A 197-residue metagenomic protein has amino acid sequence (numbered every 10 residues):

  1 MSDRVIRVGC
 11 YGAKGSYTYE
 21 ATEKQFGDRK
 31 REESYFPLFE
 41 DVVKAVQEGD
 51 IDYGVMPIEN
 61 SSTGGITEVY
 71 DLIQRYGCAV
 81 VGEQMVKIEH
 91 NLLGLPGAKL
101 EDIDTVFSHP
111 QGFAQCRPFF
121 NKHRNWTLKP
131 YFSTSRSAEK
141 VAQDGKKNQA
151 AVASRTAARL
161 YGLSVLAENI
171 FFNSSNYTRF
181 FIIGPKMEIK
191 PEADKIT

Functional and structural regions predicted by a protein language model:
M1-T197: Domain-level signature for soluble enzymes in the chorismate/prephenate branch of the shikimate pathway
